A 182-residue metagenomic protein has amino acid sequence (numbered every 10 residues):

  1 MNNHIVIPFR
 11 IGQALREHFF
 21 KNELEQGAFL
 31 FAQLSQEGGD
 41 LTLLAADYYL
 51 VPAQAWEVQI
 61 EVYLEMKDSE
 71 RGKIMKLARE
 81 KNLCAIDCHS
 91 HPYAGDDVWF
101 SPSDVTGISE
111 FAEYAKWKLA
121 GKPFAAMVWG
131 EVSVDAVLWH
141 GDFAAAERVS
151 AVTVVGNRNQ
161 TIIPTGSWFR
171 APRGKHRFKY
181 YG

Functional and structural regions predicted by a protein language model:
M1-I86, P92-G182: Conserved beta-strand-loop surface patch within small alpha/beta domains used for substrate/adaptor or ligand engagement
